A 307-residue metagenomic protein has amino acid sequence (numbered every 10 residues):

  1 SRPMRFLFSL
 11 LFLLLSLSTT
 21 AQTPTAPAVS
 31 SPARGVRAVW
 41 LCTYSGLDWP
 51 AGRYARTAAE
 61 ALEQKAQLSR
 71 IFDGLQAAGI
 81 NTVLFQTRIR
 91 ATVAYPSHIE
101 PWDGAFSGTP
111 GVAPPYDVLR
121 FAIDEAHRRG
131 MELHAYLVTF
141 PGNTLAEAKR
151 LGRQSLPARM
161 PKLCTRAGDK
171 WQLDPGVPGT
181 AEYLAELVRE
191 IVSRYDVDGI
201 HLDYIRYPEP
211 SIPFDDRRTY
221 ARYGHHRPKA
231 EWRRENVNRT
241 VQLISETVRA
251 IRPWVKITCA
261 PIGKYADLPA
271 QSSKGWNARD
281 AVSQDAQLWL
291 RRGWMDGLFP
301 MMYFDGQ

Functional and structural regions predicted by a protein language model:
F12-T20: Hydrophobic h-region of N-terminal signal peptides that target proteins for export in Gram-negative bacteria
R34-V36, W40-A66, L119, D124 (+2 more regions): Active-site-adjacent "subsite" loops/lids of carbohydrate-active enzymes
R37-L41, V83-F85, L133-A135, I200-L202 (+2 more regions): Hydrophobic faces of well-ordered beta-strands that scaffold small-molecule active sites in alpha/beta enzyme cores
R56-A78, A105-R129, Y183, E235-L243: Aromatic- and glycine-enriched glycan-recognition loops and surfaces that form the carbohydrate-binding subsites
E63-T92, R194-G199, G297-L298: Catalytic domains of carbohydrate-active enzymes, especially glycoside hydrolases
A78-P114: Aromatic-lined carbohydrate-binding/catalytic grooves of carbohydrate-active enzymes
V93-G108, P141-G168, I205-H225, A270-N277: Aromatic- and acidic-residue-enriched segments that line the glycan-binding/catalytic groove of carbohydrate-active
G179-L187, S193-Q307: Active-site neighborhood of glycoside hydrolase catalytic domains
